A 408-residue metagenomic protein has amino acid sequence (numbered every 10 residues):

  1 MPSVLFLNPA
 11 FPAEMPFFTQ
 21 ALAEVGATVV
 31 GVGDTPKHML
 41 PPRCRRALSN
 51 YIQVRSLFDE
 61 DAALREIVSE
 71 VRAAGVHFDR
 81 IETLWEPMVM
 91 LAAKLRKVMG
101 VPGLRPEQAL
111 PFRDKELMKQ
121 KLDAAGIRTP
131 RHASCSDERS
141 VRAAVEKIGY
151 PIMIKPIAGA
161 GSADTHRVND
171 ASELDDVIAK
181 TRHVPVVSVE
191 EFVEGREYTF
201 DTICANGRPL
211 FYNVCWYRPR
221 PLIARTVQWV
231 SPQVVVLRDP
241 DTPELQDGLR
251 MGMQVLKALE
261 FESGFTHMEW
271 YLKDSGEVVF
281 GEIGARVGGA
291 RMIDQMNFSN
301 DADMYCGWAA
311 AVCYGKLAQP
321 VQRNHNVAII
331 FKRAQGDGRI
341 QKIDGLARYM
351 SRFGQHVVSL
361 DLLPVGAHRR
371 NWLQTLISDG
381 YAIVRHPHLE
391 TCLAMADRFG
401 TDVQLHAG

Functional and structural regions predicted by a protein language model:
M1-E107, R139, Y314, A334 (+3 more regions): ATP-binding N-terminal substructure of ATP-dependent carboxylate-amine bond-forming enzymes
K97-D164: A conserved helix-loop-beta module that forms one wall/lid of the active-site cleft in ATP-utilizing catalytic domains
R128-R131, K147, P151-I154, A163-T199 (+2 more regions): Conserved ATP-binding module of the ATP-grasp superfamily
H166, E191, V236-L237, D379-P387: Short, well-ordered beta-strand elements within core beta-sheets of diverse protein domains
S172, E191-Y198, T202-F261, F265 (+4 more regions): ATP-dependent carboxylate/phosphate-activation module, predominantly the ATP-grasp catalytic core and closely related
E262-M268, A318-R323, H406-G408: Flexible, glycine/charged-enriched surface loops at secondary-structure junctions
T266, Y349-H368: A structural supersecondary motif
A310-G354: A glycine-rich beta-turn/hairpin centered on an aromatic-Pro dipeptide
